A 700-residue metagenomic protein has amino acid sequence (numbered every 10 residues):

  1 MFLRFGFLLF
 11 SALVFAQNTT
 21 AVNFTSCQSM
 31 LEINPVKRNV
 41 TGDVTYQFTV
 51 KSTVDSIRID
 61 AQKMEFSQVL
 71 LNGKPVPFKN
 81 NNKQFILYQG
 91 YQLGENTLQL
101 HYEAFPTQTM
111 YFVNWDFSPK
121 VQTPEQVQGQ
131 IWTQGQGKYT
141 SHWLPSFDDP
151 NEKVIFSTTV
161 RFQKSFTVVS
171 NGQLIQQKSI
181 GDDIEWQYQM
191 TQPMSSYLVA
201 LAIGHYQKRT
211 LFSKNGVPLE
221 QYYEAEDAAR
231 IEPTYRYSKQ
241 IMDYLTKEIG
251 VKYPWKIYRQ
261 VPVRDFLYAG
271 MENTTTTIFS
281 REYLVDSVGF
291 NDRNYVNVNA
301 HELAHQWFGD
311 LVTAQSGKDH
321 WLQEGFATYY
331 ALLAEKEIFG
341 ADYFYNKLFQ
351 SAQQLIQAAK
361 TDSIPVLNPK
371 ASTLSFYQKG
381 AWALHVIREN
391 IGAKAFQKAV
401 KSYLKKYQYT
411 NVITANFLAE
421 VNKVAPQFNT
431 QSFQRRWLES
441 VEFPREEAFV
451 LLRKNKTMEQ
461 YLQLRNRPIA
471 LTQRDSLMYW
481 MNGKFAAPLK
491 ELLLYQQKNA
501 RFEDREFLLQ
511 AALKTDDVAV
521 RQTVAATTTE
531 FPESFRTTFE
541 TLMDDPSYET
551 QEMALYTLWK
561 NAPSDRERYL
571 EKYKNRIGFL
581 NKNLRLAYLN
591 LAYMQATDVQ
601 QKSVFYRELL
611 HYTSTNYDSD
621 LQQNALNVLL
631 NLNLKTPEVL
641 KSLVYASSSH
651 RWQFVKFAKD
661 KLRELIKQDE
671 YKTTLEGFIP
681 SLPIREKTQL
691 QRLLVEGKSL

Functional and structural regions predicted by a protein language model:
M1-A21: Bacterial Sec-dependent N-terminal signal peptides
A16-K252: Acidic/His-enriched low-complexity segments
V121, I131-Q134, T158, I184-Q187 (+6 more regions): Juxtacatalytic substrate-recognition/specificity segment
A334-I356: Short helix/loop segments within enzyme catalytic domains that coordinate or immediately flank catalytic cofactors
F376-E447: Amphipathic alpha-helical substructures
E442-L700: Long, ordered, helix-rich scaffold segments
